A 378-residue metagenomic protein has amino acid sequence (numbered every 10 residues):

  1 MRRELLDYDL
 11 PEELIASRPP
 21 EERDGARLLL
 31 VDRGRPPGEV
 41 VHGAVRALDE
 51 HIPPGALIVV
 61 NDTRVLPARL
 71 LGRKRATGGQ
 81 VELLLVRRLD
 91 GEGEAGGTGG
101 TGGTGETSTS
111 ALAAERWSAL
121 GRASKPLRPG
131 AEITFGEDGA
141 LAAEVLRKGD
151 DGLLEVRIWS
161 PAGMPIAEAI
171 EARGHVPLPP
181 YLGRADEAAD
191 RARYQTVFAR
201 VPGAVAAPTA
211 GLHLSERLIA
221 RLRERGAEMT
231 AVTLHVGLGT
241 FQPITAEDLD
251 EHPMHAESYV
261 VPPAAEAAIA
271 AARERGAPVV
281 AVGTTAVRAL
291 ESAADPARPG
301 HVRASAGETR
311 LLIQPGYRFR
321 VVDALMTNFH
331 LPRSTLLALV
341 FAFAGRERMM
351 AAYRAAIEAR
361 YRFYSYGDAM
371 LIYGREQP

Functional and structural regions predicted by a protein language model:
M1-G97, G105-P378: Surface-exposed, charge/polar-rich loops and edge strands
